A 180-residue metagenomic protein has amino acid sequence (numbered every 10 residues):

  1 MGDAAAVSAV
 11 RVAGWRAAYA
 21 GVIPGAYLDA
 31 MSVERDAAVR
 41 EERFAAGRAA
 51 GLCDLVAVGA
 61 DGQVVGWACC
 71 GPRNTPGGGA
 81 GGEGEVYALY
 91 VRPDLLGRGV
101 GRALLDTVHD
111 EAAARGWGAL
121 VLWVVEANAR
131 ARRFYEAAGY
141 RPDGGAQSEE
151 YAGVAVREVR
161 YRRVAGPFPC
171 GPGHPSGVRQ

Functional and structural regions predicted by a protein language model:
M1-G2, R141: Adenine-nucleotide cofactor-binding loop residues
G2-D3, N128: Acidic/polar helix N-cap motif
S8-D94, R102-T107, E111, R115 (+3 more regions): Acetyl-CoA-dependent GNAT
E83-G84, G118-Q180: C-terminal "cap" of GNAT-fold acetyltransferases
R92-D94, R98, E126-A127: Active-site acidic-Proline motif in GNAT/NAT acetyltransferases
G99-V100, V121: Short, charge-rich amphipathic segments
